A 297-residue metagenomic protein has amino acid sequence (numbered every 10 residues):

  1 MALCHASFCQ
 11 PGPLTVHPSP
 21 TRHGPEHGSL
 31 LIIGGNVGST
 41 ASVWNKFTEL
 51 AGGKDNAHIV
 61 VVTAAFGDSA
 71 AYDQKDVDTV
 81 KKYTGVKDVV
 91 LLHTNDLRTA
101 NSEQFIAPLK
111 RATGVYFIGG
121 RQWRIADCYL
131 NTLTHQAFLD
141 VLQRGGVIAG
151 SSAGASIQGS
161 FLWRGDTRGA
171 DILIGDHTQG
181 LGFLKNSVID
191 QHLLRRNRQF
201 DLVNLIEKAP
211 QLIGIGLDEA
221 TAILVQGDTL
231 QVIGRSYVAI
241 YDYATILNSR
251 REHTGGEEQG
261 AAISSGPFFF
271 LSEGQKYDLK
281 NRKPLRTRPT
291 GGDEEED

Functional and structural regions predicted by a protein language model:
M1-S7: Bacterial N-terminal signal peptides
S7-F8, S152: Cleavable N-terminal signal peptides
Q10-D55, A70-K75, V80-Y83, L162-R164 (+1 more regions): C-terminal and late-domain segments of enzyme folds
N36-S39, A64-D68, D96-R98, R121-R124 (+4 more regions): Solvent-exposed loop/turn segments at secondary-structure junctions within structured extracellular/periplasmic domains
T48, A57-A107: ATP/NTP phosphate-donor binding region
P108-R111, L133-G145: Catalytic-core regions built around general acid/base machinery
F117-G119, F138-L162: Catalytic nucleophile loop
Q122-T132: Glycine/threonine-rich flexible loop motifs
